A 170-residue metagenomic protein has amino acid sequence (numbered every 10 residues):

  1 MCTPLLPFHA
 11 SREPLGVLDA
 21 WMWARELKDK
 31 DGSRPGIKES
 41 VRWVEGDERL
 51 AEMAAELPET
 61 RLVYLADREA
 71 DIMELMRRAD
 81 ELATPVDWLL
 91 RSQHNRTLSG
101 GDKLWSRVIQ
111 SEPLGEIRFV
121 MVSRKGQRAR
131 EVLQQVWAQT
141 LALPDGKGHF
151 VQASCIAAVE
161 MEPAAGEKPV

Functional and structural regions predicted by a protein language model:
M1-T3: Short glycine-rich loop/turn motifs
L5-V170: Single, function-defining residue in the core of a domain
